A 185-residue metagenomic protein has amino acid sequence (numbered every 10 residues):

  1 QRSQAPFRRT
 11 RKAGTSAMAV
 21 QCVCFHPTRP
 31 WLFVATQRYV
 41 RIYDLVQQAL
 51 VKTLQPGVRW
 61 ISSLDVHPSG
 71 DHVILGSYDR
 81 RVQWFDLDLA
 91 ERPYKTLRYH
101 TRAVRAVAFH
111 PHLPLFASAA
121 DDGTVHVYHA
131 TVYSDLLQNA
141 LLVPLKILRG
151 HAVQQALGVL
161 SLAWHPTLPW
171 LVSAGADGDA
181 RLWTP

Functional and structural regions predicted by a protein language model:
Q1, V40-D44, V82-D86, V107 (+2 more regions): WD40-repeat beta-propellers
Q4, Q47-A49, L89-E91, V132-S134 (+2 more regions): Short coil turn/linker residues within repeat-based beta-strand modules
P6, A13-V20, Q55-I61, L97-V104 (+1 more regions): WD40/WD-repeat beta-propeller blade N-cap
F7-T10, V51-K52, R92-K95, L136-Q138 (+1 more regions): A structural motif specific to WD40 beta-propellers
V23-R29, D65-G70, A108-L113, A163-L168: Loop/turn segments within WD40 beta-propeller blades
A35-Q37, G76-D79, A119-D122, A174-D177: Conserved strand-to-loop turn within each blade of WD40 beta-propeller repeats
L160-P185: Blade-level signature of beta-propeller repeat domains, shared across WD40, Kelch, NHL, RCC1 and BNR/Asp-box propellers
